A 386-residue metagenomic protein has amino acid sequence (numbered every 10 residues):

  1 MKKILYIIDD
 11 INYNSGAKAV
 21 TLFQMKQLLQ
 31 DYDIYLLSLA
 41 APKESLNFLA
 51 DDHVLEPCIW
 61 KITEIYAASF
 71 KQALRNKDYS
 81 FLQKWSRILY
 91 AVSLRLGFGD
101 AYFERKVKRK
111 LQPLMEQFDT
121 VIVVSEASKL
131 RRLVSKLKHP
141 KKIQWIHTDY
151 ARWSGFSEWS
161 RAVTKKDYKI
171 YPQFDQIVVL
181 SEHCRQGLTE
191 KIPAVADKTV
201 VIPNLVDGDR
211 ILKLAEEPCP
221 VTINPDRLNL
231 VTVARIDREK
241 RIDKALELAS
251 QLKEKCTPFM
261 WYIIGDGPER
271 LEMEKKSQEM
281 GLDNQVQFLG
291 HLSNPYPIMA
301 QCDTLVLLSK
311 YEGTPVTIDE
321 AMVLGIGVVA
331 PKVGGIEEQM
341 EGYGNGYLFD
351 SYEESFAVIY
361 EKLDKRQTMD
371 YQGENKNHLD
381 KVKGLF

Functional and structural regions predicted by a protein language model:
S15-F23, L228-Q251, P268-E274: A conserved mid-protein helix/loop that constitutes part of the nucleotide-sugar donor-binding site
K108-F118, W159-V179: Membrane-proximal helix-turn-helix segments that form the acceptor-binding/catalytic region of lipid-linked
H183, L205: Carbohydrate-associated surface elements
E216, D364-F386: A charged, aromatic-enriched C-terminal amphipathic alpha-helix characteristic of glycosyltransferases across folds
E274-G290: Nucleotide-activated donor-binding/catalytic signature segment of Leloir-type glycosyltransferases, i.e., the conserved
H291, K310: Aromatic "clamp/platform" in nucleotide-sugar-dependent glycosyltransferases that forms part of the donor/acceptor
G327-A330: Short hydrophobic beta-strand element within catalytic cores of glycosyltransferases and related nucleotide-activated
G342-Y343, Y347-E353, E361-D364: Conserved acidic donor-binding segment of nucleotide-sugar-dependent glycosyltransferases
